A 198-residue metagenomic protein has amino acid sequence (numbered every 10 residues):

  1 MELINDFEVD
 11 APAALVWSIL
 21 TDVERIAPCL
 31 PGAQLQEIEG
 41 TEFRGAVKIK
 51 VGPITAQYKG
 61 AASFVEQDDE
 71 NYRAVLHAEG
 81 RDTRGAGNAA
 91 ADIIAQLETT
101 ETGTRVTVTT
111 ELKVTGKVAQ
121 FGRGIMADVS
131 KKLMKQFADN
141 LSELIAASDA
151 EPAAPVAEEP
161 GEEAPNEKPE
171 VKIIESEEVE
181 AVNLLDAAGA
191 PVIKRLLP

Functional and structural regions predicted by a protein language model:
M1-E42, K50-G52, P165, K172 (+1 more regions): Hydrophobic ligand-binding cavity/cleft-lining segments
E2-D6, E42-R44, K59, R73 (+2 more regions): Intrinsic-disorder/low-complexity, polar/charged segments enriched in Ser/Thr/Lys/Arg/Asp/Glu/Gln
V16, I26, F64, V108 (+1 more regions): Hydrophobic pocket/interface hotspot
I38-G80: Glycine-rich portal/gate segments that line the openings of hydrophobic small-molecule binding cavities
E66, G80-A127, L196: Beta-strand/loop substructures that line and gate deep hydrophobic ligand-binding cavities in soluble
K117-E158: A conserved amphipathic terminal alpha-helix motif
A147-P198: Charge-rich (especially acidic), low-complexity segments
